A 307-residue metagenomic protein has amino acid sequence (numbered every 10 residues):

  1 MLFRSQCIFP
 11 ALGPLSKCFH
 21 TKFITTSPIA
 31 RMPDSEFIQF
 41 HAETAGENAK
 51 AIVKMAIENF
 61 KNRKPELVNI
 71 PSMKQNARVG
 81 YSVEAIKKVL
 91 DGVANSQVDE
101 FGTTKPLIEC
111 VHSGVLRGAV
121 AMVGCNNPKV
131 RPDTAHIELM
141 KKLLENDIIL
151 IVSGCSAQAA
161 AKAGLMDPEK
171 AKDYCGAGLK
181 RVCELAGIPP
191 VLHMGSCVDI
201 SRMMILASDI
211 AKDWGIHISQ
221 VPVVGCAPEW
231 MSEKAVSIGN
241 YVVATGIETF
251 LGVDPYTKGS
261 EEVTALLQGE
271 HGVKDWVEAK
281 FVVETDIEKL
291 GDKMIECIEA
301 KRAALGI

Functional and structural regions predicted by a protein language model:
M1-I307: Anaerobic metallocofactor- and corrinoid-dependent redox/one-carbon enzyme cores, especially those from methanogenesis
